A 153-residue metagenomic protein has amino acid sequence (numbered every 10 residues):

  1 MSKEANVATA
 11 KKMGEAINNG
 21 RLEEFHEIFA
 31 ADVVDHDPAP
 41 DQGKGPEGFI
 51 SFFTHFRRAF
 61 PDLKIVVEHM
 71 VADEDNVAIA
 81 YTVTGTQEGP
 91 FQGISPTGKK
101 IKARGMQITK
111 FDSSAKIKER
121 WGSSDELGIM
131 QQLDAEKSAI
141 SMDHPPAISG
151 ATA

Functional and structural regions predicted by a protein language model:
M1-A153: C-terminal and inter-domain tail/linker signature
